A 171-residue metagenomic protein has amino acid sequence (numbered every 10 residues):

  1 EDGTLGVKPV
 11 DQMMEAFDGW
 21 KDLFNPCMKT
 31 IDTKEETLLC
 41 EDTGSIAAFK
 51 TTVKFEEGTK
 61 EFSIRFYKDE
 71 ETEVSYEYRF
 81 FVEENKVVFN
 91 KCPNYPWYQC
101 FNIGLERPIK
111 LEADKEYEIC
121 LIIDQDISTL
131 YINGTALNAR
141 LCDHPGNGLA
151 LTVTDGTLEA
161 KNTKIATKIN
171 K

Functional and structural regions predicted by a protein language model:
E1-T30: Beta-propeller fold recognition
I31-P96: Secretory/extracellular carbohydrate-interaction modules and structurally similar beta-sandwich "look-alikes"
E35-D42, L105-L111, N138-A139, L149-A150: Beta-strand-rich interaction surfaces with strong enrichment in secreted/lumenal proteins
F49-V53, K115-I132: Short tryptophan-centered beta-strand motifs in secreted/extracellular beta-sheet-rich domains of glycan-recognition
Y95-E118: Short, aromatic/His-centered strand-loop micro-motif at the edge of beta-sheets
L121, K161-I165: Extracellular beta-strand elements of beta-rich domains used for carbohydrate recognition/degradation or cell-matrix
G134-T154: Short, solvent-exposed beta-strand-to-loop segments that form ligand-recognition rims of beta-rich domains
D155-A160: Extracellular carbohydrate recognition
